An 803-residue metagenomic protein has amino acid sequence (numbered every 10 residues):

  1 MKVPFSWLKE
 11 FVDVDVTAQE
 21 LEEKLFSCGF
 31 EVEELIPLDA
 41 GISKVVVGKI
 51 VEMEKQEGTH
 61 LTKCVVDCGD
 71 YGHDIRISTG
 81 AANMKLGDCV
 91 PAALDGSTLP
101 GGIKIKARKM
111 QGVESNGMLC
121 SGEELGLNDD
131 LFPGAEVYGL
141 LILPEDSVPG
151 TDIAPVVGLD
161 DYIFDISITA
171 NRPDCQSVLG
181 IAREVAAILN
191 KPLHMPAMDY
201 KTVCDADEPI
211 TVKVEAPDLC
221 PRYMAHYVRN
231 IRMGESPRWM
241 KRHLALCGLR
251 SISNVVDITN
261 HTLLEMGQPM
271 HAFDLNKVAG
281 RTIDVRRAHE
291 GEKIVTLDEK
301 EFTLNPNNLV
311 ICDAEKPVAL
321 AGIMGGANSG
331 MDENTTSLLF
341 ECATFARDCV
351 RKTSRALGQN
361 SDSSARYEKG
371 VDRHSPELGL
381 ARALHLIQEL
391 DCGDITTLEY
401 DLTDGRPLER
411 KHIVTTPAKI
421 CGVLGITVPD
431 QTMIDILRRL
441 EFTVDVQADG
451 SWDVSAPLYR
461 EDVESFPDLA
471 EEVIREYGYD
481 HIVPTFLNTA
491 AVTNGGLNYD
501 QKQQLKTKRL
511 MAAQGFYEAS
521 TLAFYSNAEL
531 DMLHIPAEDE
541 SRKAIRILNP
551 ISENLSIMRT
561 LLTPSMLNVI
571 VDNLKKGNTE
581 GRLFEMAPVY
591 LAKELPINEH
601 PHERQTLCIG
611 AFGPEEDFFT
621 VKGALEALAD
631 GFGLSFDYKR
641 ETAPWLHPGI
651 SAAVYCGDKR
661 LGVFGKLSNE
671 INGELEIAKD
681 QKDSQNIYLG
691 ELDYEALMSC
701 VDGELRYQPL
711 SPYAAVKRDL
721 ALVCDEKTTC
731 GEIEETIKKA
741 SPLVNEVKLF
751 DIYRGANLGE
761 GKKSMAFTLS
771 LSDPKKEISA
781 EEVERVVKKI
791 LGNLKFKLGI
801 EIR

Functional and structural regions predicted by a protein language model:
M1-T202, L339, G358, D362 (+4 more regions): Phosphate-backbone binding interfaces of nucleic-acid-interacting proteins
K2, E20, S27, R439-F442 (+5 more regions): A carboxyl-terminal module marker
F5, E23, M53-K55, L189 (+2 more regions): Glycine/proline-enriched, intrinsically flexible loops and inter-domain linkers
E33, V47-S78, R242, L246 (+1 more regions): Conserved mixed alpha/beta core segments that line enzyme active sites in large multi-domain catalysts
D39-S43, Y200-V203, A491-V492, G496 (+3 more regions): Beta-rich nucleic-acid/ligand-interaction surfaces
E114-D130, A135-L140, A154, I311-L408 (+3 more regions): Mobile "lid/hinge" segments at catalytic clefts and subdomain interfaces of large enzymes
L189-V214, D391-I420: Terminal amphipathic helices with adjacent charged low-complexity linkers/tails
I413-T579, R718, S770-P774, I778 (+1 more regions): Extended, well-folded interaction surfaces typified by the phenylalanyl-tRNA synthetase beta subunit core
